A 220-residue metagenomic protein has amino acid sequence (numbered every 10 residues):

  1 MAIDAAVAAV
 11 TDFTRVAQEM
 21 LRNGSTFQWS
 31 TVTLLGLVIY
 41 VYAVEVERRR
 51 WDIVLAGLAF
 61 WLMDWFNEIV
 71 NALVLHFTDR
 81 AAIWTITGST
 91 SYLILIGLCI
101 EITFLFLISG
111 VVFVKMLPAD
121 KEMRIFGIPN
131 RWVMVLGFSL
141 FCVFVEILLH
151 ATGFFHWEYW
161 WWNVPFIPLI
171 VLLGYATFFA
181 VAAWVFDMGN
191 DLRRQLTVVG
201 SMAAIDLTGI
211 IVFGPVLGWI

Functional and structural regions predicted by a protein language model:
A2-I220: Aromatic-rich, lipid-facing transmembrane alpha helices and their immediate juxtamembrane interface loops in integral
